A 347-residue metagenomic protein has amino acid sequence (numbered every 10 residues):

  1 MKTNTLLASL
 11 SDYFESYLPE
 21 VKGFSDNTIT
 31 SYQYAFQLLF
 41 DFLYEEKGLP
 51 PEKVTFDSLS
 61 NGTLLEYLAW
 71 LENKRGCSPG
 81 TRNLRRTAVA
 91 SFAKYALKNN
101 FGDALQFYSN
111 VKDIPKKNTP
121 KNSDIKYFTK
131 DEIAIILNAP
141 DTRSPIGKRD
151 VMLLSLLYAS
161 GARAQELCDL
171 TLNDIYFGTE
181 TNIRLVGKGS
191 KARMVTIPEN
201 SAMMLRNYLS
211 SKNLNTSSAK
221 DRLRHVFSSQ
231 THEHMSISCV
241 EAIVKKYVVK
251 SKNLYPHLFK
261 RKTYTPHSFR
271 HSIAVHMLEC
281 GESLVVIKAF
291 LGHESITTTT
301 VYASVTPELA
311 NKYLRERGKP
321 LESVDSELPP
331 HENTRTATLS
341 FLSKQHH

Functional and structural regions predicted by a protein language model:
M1-H347: Conserved catalytic core of the tyrosine transesterase superfamily
